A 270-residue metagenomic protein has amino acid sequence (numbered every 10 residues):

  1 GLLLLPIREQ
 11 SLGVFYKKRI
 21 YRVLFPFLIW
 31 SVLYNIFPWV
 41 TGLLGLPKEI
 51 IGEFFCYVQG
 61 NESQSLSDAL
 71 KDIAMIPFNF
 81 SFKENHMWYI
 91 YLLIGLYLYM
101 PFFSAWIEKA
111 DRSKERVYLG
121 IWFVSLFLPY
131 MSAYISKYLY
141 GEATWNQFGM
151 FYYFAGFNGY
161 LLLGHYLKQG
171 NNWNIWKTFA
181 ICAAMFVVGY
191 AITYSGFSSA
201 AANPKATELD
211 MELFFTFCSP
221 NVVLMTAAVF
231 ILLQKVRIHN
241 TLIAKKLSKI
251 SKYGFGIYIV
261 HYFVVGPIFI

Functional and structural regions predicted by a protein language model:
G1, Y21-G42, G95, Y99 (+3 more regions): Kinked, hydrophobic transmembrane alpha-helices enriched for aromatic residues and small/kink-inducing positions
L5-P6, P38-L43, G52-I135, Q147-N172 (+1 more regions): Hydrophobic alpha-helical segments with transmembrane-like composition
R8-K18, F103-R116, Y166-F179, V236-S248: Membrane-interface helix-boundary motifs at transmembrane edges
G13, K17, F82, H86 (+5 more regions): Membrane-interface helix-boundary signature
Y16, L24, I90, E115-G120 (+1 more regions): Hydrophobic alpha-helical transmembrane segments
W39-I50, A105-R112, Y134-G141, F197-K205 (+2 more regions): Transmembrane helix-loop junctions in multipass membrane proteins, especially transporters and channels
P77-L92, A133-G159, T193-A228: Interfacial loop-to-helix transition and helix-capping segments at the boundaries of transmembrane helices
N172-S248, Y253: Alpha-helical transmembrane segments and terminal signal-anchor/GPI-anchor hydrophobic tails, characterized by long
